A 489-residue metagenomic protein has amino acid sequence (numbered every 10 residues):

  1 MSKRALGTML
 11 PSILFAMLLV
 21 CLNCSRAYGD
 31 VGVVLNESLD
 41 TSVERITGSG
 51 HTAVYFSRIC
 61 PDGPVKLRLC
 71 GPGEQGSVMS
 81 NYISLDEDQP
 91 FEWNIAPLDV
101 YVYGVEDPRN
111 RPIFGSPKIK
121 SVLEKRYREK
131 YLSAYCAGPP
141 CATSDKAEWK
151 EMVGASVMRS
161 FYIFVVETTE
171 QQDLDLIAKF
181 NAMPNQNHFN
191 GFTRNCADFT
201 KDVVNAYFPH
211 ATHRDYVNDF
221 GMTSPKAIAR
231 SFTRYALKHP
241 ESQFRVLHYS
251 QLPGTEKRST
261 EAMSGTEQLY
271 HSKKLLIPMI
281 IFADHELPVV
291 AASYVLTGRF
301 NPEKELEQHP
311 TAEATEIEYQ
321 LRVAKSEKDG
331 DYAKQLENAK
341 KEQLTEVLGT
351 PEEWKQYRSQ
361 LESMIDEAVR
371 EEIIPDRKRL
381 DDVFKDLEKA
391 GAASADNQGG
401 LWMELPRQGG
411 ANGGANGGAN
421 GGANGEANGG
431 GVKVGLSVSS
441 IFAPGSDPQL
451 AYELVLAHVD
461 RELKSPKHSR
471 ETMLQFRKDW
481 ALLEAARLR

Functional and structural regions predicted by a protein language model:
M1-G7: N-terminal secretory signal peptides that target proteins for export/translocation
P11-L22: Bacterial N-terminal signal peptides
S25, V43-I46: A general structural signal for short secondary-structure junctions and capping/turn motifs
A27-D30: Boundary at the C-terminal end of the N-terminal hydrophobic targeting segment
V33-S42, K66: N-terminal post-signal-peptidase region of extra-cytosolic proteins
E44-R45, T52-V54, I59-G63, L69-A178 (+1 more regions): Soluble extramembrane regions of membrane proteins in the secretory/endomembrane system
E124-T168, D173-R489: Activation targets extended, charge/polar-rich intrinsically disordered C-terminal tails
